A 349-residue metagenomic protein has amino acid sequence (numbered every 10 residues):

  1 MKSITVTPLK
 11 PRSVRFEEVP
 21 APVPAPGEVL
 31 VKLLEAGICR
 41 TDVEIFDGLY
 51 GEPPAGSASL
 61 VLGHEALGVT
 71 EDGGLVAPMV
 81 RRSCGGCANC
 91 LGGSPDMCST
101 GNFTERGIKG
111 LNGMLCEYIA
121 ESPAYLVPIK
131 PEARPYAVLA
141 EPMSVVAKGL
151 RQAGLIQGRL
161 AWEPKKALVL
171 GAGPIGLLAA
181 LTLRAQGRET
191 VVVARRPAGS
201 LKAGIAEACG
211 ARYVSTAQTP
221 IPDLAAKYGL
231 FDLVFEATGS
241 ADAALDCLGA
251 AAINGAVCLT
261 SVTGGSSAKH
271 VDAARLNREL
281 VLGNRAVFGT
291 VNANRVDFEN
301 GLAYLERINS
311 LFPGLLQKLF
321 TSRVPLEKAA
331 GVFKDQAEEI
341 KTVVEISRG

Functional and structural regions predicted by a protein language model:
S3, L245, R295-G349: C-terminal hydrophobic helical "lid"/dimerization subdomain of Rossmann-like NAD(P)H-dependent oxidoreductases
T5-V23, R40-L67, A77-P78, C98-N112: N-terminal glycine-rich cofactor-binding segment
P22-A36, Y50-L91, K130-E132: Glycine-rich beta-strand-centered segment in the early N-terminal region that forms part of a ligand/cofactor-binding
A55, C84-K166: NAD(P)H dinucleotide-binding glycine-rich loop of Rossmann-like/cofactor-binding domains, especially the beta1-alpha1
M79, Y118, V138, L168-A172 (+5 more regions): Glycine- and other small-residue-rich loops at beta-strand/loop junctions that grip anionic moieties
A133-Q218: Mid-domain Rossmann-like dinucleotide-binding core that forms the NAD(H)/NADP(H) cofactor-binding site
I156-K166, S200, G204, A208-R285: Glycine-rich cofactor phosphate-binding loops and adjacent beta1-alpha1 units of small-molecule cofactor enzyme domains
P222-L224, S267-L319: C-terminal substrate-binding/catalytic core of Rossmann-like NAD(P)-dependent dehydrogenases/reductases
